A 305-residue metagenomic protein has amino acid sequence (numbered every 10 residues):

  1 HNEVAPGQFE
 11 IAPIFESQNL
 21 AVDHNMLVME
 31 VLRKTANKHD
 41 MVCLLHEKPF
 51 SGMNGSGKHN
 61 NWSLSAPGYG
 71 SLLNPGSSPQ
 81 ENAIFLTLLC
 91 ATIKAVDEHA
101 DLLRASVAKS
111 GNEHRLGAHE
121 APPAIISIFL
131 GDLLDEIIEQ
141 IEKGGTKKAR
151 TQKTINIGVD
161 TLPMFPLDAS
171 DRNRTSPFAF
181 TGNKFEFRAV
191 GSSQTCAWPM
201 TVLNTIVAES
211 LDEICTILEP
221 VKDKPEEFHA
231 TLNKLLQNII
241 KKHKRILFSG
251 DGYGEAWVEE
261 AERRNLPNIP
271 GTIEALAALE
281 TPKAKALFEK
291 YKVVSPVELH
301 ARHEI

Functional and structural regions predicted by a protein language model:
H1: Carboxylate/His-rich catalytic cores and anion/metal-binding grooves
P6-G7, K48-Y69: FAD-binding core of FAD-dependent oxidoreductases, characterized by glycine-rich FAD pyrophosphate-binding loops
G7-Q18, W62, R188-G191: Short, hydrophobic beta-strand segments
F9-E10, N25-E30, A149-I155: Generic detector of short, locally flexible boundary/turn motifs and exposed helical patches
P13, N74-P75, F180: Generic structural "secondary-structure junction" signal
P13-L27, F50-G52: Active-site neighborhood of thiol-dependent amide/isopeptide-bond enzymes
L20-N37, L64-V96, A197-V202, V207: Helical (often loop-to-helix) elements that flank the catalytic cores of nucleotide-handling enzymes
T35, V42, P49-F50, S56 (+2 more regions): Acidic, glycine-enriched catalytic cores built around paired aspartates
